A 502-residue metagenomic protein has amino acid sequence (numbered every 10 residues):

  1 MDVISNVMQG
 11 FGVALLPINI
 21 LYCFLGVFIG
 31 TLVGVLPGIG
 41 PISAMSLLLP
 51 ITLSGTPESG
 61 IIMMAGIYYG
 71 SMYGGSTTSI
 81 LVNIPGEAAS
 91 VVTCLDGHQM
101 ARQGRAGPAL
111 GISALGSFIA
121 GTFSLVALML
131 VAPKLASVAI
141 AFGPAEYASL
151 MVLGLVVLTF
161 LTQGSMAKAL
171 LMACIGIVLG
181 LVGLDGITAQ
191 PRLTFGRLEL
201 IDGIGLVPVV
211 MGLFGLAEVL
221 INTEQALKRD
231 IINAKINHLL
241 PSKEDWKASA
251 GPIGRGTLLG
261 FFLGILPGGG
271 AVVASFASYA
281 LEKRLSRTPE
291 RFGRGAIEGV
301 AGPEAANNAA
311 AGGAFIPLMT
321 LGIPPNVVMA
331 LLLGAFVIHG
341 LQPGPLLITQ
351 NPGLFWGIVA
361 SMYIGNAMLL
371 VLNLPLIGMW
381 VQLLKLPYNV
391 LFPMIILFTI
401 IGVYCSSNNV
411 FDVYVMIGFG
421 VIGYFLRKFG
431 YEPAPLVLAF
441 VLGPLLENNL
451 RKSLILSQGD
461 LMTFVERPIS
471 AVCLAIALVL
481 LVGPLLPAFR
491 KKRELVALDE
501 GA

Functional and structural regions predicted by a protein language model:
M1-G60, P133, I140, P191-A296 (+4 more regions): Helix-loop-helix hairpins and the membrane-proximal interhelical loops of multi-pass alpha-helical transport proteins
M1-M64, Q103-G111, S117, G121-A132 (+6 more regions): N-terminal alpha-helical transmembrane segments of multi-pass membrane transport and channel/translocase proteins
Y22, G26, G30, G34 (+33 more regions): Alpha-helical transmembrane segments in multi-pass membrane proteins
V27-P41, G70-N83, L158-Q163, L258-P267 (+3 more regions): Transmembrane alpha-helix interface/packing and boundary motifs in multi-pass membrane proteins, characterized by
V35-M45, S59, I80-T93, G143-Y147 (+4 more regions): Short, non-helical or kinked segments that cap or interrupt transmembrane helices
L47, L81-P108, K134, G143 (+3 more regions): Flexible loop linkers connecting adjacent transmembrane helices in multi-pass alpha-helical membrane transporters
E58-I62, Q99-G116, R287-G299, A330 (+1 more regions): Membrane-interface alpha-helices at helix entry/exit sites of multi-pass transporters
G111-L227, I338-K492: Membrane-embedded alpha-helical modules
